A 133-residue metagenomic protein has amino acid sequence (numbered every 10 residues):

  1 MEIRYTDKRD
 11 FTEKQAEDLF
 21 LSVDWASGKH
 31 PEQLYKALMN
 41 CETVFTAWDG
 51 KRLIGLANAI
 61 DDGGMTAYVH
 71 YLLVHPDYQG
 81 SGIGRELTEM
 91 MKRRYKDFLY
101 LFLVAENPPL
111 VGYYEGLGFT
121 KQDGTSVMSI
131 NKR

Functional and structural regions predicted by a protein language model:
M1-K29, T125-S126: Short amphipathic alpha-helix that is part of the acyltransferase structural core
F11, G64, P108-P109: Short alpha-helical
Y35-T46, Y100: A short helix-loop-beta-strand connector motif used in the catalytic cores of GNAT acetyltransferases and, in some
T46, R52-D61, Y68-L73: Conserved beta-strand in the GNAT
Y78, G82-L87: Conserved acetyl-CoA pyrophosphate-binding loop and the N-cap/start of the following alpha-helix in GNAT-like
T88, R93-E106: Conserved GNAT acetyl-CoA-binding A-motif
F102-G112, S129-R133: Conserved beta-strand-loop-alpha-helix junction that forms the acyl-donor binding cleft
L117-G124: Conserved acetyl-CoA-binding loop of GNAT-fold acetyltransferases
